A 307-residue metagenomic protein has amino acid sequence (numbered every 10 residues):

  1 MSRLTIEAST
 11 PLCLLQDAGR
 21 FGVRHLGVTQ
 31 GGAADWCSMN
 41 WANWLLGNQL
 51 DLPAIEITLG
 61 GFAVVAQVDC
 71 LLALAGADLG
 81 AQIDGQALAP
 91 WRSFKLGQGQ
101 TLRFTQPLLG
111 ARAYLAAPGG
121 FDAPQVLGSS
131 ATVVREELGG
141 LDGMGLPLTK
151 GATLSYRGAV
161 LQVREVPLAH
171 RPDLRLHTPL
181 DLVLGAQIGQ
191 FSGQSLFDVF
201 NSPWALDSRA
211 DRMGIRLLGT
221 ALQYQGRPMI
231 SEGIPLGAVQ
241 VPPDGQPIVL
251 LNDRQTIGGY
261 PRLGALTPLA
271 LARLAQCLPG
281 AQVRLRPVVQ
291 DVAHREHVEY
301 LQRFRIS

Functional and structural regions predicted by a protein language model:
M1-S307: Conserved "landmark" site that anchors the functional core of diverse proteins
